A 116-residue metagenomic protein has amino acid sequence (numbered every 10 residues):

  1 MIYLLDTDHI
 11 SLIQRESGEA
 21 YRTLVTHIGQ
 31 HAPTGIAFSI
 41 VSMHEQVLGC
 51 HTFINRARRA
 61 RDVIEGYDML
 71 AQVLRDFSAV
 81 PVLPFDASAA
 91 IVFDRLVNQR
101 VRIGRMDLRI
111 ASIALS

Functional and structural regions predicted by a protein language model:
M1-S42, T52-A71: Short, well-structured N-terminal submotif of metal-dependent ribonuclease cores
C50-I54, R75-S116: Active-site neighborhoods of divalent-metal-dependent phosphate/nucleic-acid chemistry enzymes
